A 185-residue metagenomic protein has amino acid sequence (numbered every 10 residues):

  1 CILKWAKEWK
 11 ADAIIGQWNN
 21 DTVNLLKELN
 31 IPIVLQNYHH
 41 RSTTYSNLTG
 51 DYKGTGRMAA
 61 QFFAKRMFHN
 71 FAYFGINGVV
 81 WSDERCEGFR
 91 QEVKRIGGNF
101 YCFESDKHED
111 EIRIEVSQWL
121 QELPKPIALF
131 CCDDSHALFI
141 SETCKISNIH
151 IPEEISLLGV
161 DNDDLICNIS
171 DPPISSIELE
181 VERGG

Functional and structural regions predicted by a protein language model:
C1, N70-Y73, R90-E111: Short beta-strand elements in bilobed, periplasmic/extracellular small-molecule ligand-binding domains
C1, T55-M58, V80-N99, F139 (+2 more regions): Short, solvent-exposed amphipathic alpha-helices that sit in or adjacent to ligand/effector-binding or catalytic
C1-Q61, L120-L123, S135: Alpha-helical recognition/docking segments in bacterial nutrient-uptake and carbohydrate-utilization systems
A6-W18, N70-I76, F103, L123-H136 (+1 more regions): Periplasmic-binding protein-like
G16, L35-N37, T49, A64 (+3 more regions): Short beta-strand/turn micro-motifs composed of small residues that flank or help shape donor/cofactor-binding pockets
T44-Y73, D83, D110-S117, A137 (+1 more regions): Hydrophobic alpha-helical segments within soluble ligand-binding/sensing domains
S117-G185: Flexible loop/turn connectors
